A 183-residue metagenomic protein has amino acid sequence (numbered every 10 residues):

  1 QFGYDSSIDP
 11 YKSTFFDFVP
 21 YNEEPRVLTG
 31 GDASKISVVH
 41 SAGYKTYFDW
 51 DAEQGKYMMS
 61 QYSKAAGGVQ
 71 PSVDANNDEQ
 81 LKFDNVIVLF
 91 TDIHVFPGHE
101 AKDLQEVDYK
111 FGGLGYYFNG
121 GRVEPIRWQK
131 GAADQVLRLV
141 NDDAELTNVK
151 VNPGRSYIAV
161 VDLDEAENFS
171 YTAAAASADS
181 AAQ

Functional and structural regions predicted by a protein language model:
Q1-Q183: A surface/extracellular/periplasmic glyco- and lipid-processing/surface-interacting theme
